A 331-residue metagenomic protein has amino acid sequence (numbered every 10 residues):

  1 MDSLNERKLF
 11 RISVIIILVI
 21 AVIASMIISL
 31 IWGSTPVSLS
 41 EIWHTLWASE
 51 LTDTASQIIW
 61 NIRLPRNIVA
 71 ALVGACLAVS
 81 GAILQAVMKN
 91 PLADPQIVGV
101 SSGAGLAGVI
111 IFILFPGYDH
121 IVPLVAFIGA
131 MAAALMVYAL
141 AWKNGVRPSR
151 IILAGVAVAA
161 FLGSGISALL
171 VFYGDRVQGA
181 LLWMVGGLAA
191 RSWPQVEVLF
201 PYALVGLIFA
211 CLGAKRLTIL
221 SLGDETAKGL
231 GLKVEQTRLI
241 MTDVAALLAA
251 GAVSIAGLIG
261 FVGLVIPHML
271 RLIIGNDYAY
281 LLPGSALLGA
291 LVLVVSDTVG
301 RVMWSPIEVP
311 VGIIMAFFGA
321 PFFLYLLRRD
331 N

Functional and structural regions predicted by a protein language model:
M1-N331: Alpha-helical transmembrane segments in inner-membrane proteins
